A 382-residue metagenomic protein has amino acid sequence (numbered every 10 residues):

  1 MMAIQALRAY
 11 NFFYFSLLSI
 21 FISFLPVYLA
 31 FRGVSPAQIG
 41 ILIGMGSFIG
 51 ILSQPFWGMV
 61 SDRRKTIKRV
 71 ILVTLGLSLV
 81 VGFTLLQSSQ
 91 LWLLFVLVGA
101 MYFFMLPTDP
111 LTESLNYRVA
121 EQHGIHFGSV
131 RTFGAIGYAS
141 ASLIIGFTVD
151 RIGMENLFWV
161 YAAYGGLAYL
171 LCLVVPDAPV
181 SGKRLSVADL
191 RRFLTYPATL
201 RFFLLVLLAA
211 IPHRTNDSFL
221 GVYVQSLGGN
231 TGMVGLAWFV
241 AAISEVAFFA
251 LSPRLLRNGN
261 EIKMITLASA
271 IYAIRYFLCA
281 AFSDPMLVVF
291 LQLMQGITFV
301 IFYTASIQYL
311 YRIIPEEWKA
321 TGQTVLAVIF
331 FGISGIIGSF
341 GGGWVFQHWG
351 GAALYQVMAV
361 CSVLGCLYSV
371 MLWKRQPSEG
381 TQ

Functional and structural regions predicted by a protein language model:
M1, C172-L208: Juxtamembrane intracellular "pre-TM" segments in multi-pass secondary transporters
M1-S47, T199-A237: Helix-loop boundary and gating motifs at the non-cytosolic
F12, V81, L91-D109, L207 (+1 more regions): Hydrophobic core of transmembrane alpha-helices in multi-pass small-molecule transporters, especially MFS/SLC-type
L29-A30, V60-S61, T132, F147-I152 (+3 more regions): Interfacial helix-cap and linker-helix signal at transmembrane-aqueous boundaries of multi-pass secondary transporters
L52-K65, V149-D150, A247-N260, F346: Helix-to-loop junctions at the C-terminal end of transmembrane segments in multipass secondary transporters
R69-F83, A162, K263-L278: Structural signature of the two symmetry-related core transmembrane helices
G99-F133: Cytoplasmic helix-loop-helix junction between adjacent transmembrane helices in 12-TM secondary transporters
L157-L173, L354-L372: Symmetry-related core transmembrane helices of the 12-TM Major Facilitator Superfamily/SLC fold
